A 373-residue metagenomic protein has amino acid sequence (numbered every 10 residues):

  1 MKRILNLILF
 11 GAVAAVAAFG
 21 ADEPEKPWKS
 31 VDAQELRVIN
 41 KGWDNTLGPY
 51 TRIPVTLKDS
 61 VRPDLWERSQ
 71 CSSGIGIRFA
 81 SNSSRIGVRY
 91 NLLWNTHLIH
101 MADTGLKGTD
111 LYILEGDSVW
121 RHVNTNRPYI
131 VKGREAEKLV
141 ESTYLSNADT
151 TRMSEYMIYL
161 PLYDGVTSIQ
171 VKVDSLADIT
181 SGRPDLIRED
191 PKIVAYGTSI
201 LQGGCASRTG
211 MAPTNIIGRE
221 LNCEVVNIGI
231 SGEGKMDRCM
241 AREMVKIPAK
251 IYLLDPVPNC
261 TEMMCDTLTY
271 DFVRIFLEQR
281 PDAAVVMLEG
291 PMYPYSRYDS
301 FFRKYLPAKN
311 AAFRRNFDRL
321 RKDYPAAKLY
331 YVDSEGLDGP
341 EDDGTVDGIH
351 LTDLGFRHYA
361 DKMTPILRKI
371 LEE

Functional and structural regions predicted by a protein language model:
K2-F10: Sec-dependent signal peptide recognition, specifically the positively charged N-region followed immediately by
I4, A18-K192, R368-E372: N-terminal secretory targeting modules
L98-H100, G203-M211, K304-P307: Glycine- and acidic-residue-enriched helix-capping/strand-helix junction motifs
D190-T214: Catalytic nucleophile-elbow at a beta strand-turn-alpha helix junction centered on a G-D-S/GDSL motif, marking
C205, I217, G234-Q279, G290-R297: Oxyanion-hole/transition-state-stabilizing segment in secreted/luminal serine hydrolases and related acyltransferases
T214-N227, D318-R319: Short helix-loop-beta junction
R280-V285: A short helix->loop->beta-strand "cap" motif at the edges of active sites that frequently abuts
Y293-E373: Catalytic His-Asp segment of secreted/periplasmic serine-dependent ester chemistry enzymes
